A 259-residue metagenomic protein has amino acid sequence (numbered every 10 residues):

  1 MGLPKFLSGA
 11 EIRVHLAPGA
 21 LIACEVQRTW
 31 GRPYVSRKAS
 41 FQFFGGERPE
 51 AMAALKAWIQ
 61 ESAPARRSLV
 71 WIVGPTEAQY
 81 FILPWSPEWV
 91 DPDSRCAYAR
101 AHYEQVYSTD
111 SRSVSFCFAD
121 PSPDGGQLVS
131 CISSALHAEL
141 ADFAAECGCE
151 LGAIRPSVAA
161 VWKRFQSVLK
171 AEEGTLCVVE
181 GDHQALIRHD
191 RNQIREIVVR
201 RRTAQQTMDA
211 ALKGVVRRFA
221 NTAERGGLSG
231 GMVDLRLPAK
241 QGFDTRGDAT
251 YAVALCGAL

Functional and structural regions predicted by a protein language model:
M1-L259: Hydrophobic/aromatic-enriched cytosolic interaction surfaces used to assemble or bind macromolecules
